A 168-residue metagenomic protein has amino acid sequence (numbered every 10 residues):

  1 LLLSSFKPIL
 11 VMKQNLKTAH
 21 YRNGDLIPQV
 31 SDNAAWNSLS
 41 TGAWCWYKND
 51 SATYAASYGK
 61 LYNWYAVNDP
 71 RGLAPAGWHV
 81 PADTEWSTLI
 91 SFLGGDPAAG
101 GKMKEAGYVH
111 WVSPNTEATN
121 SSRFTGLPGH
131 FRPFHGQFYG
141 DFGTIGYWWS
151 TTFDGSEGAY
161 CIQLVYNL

Functional and structural regions predicted by a protein language model:
L1-L168: Conserved positions within compact, well-structured domain cores
